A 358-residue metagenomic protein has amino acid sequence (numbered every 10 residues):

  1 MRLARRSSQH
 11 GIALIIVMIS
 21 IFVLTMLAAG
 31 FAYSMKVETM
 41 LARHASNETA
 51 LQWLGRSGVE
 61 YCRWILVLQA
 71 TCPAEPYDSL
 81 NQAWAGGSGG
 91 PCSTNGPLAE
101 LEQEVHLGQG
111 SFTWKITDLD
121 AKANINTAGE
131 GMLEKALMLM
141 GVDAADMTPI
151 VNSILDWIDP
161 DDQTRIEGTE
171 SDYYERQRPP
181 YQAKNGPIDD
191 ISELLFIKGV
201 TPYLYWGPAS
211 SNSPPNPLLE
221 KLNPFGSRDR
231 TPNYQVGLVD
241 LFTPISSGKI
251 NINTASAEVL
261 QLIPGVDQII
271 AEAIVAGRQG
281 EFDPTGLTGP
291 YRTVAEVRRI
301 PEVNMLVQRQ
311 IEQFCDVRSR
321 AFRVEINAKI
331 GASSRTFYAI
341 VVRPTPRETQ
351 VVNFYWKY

Functional and structural regions predicted by a protein language model:
R2-Y358: Compositionally biased linear targeting/interaction segments
